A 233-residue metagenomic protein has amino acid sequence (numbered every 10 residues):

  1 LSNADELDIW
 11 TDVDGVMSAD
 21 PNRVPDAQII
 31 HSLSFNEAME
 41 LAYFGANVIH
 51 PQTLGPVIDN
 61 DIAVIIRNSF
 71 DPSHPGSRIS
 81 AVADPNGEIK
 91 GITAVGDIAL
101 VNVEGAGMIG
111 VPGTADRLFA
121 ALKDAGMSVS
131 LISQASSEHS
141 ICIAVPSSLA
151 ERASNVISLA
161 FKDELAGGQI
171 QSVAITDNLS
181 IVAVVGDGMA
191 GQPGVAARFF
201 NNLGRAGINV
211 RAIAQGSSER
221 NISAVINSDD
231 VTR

Functional and structural regions predicted by a protein language model:
L1-R233: C-terminal catalytic "cap/lid" subdomain
